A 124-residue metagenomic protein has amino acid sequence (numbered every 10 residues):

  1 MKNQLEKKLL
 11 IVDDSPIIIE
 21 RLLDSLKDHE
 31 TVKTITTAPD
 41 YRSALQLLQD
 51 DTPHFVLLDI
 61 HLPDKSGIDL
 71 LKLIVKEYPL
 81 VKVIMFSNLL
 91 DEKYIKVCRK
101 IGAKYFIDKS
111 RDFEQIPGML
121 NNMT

Functional and structural regions predicted by a protein language model:
M1-K8, I17, Q115-T124: Non-catalytic signal-transmission and effector/linker regions of two-component phosphorelay proteins
E6-I18, L22-L26: Conserved acidic segment of CheY-like receiver
T37-F55: Acidic, metal-coordinating helix/loop segments flanking the phosphotransfer/catalytic sites of two-component signaling
D40, S66-D69: Acidic catalytic/metal-coordinating carboxylates
P63: The feature encodes the CheY-like receiver
I68-P79: Short amphipathic alpha-helix used as the core "switch/output" element in two-component signaling
D69, L90-I107, R111, Q115: Alpha4 helix (beta4-alpha4-beta5 surface) of REC/receiver domains from two-component response regulators
